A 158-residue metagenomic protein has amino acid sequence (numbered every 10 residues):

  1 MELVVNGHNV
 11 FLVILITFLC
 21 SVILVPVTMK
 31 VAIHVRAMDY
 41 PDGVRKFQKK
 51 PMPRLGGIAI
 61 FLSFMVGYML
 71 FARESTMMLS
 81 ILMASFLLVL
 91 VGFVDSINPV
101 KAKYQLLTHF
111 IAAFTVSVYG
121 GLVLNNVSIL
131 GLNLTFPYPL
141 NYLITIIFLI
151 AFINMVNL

Functional and structural regions predicted by a protein language model:
E2-L158: "…together with the soluble PPM/PP2C metallo-phosphatase catalytic core" -> "…together with the soluble PPM/PP2C
